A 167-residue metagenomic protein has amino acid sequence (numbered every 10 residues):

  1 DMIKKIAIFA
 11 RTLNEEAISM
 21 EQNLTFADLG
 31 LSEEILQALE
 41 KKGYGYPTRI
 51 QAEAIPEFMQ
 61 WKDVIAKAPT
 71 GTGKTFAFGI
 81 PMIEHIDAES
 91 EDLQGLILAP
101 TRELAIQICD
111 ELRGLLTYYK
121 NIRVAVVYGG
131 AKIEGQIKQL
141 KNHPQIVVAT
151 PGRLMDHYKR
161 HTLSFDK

Functional and structural regions predicted by a protein language model:
M2-K4, I8-T12, E16: Short, positively charged and aromatic/hydrophobic N-terminal segments
E21-I65: Conserved pre-motif I regulatory segment
G45, I65, I83, D87 (+3 more regions): Nucleotide phosphate-binding site architecture
I50, K67-G71, L98: Conserved helicase ATPase motor motifs in RecA-like P-loop NTPase domains
I55-Q60, F76-S90, R113-G114: Walker A/P-loop NTP-binding motif
K62-F78: Walker A/P-loop
E91-K159: Conserved nucleic-acid-binding Ia/Ib motif block in the N-terminal RecA-like helicase ATPase lobe
H161-K167: SF2 helicase catalytic motif II
